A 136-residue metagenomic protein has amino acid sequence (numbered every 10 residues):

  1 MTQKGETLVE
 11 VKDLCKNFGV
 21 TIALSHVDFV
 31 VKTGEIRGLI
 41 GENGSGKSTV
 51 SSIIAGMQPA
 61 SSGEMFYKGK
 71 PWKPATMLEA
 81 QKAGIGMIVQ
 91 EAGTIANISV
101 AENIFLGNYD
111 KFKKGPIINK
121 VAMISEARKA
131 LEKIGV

Functional and structural regions predicted by a protein language model:
M1-V136: Glycine-rich phosphate-binding loops of nucleotide-dependent enzymes
